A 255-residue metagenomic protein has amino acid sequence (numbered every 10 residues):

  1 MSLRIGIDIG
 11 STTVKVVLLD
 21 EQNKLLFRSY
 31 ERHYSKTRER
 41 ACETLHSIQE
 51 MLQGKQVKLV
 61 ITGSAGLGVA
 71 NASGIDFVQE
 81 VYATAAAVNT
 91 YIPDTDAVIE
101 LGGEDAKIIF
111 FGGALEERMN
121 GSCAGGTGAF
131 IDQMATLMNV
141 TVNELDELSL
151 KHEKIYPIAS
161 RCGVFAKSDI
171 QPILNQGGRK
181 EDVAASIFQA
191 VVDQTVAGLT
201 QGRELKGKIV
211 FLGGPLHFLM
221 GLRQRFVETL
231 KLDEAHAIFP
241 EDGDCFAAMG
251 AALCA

Functional and structural regions predicted by a protein language model:
S2-D8, K58-V60, D94-E100: Short glycine-aspartate micro-motif
R4-E39, E43-H46, L115-E117, G121: Short glycine-rich, Thr/Ser-proximal phosphate-binding strand/loop in the N-terminal lobe of ATP-dependent enzymes
Y30-H33, Q49-Y82, F110-E117: Short beta-strand-loop/turn "lid" adjacent to the catalytic site in phosphate-handling enzymes
K36, G113-K154, C162, L253: Glycine-rich phosphate-binding loop plus the immediately following alpha-helix
L45-V57, T195-G207: Phosphate/pyrophosphate-binding loops at sites that engage ATP/ADP/AMP, CoA/4′-phosphopantetheine, polyphosphate
A65, R203-T229, P240-D244: Glycine-rich phosphate-binding loops at beta-strand->alpha-helix junctions
I131-D132, I238-A255: Glycine-rich phosphate-binding/hydrolytic loop that grips phosphoryl groups
A166-Q201, D244: Adenine-nucleotide phosphate-binding core of ATP-dependent small-molecule kinases
